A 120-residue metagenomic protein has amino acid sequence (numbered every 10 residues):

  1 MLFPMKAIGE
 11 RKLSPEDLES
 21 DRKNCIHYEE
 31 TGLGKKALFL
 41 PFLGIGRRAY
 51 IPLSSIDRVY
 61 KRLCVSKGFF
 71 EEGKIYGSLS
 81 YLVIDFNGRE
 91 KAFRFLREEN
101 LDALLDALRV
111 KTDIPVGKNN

Functional and structural regions predicted by a protein language model:
M1-K36: Anionic N-terminal interaction surfaces
L2-F3, R58-N120: Acidic, Ser/Thr- and proline-rich intrinsically disordered linker/docking segments of eukaryotic scaffolds
I8, G46, K91-R94: Short, flexible active-site loop motifs that bind/organize anionic cofactors or intermediates
R22-C25, F42-G44, I75-G77: Short solvent-exposed loop/turn micro-motifs enriched in small/polar/acidic residues
H27-E29, P41-I45, N87: Short strand-coil-strand connectors
E30-T31, A49-Y50, L82: His/acidic/aromatic-lined binding-pocket segments of jelly-roll/cupin-type domains and related regulatory beta-sandwich
G34-E72: Phosphoinositide-binding peripheral membrane targeting modules
